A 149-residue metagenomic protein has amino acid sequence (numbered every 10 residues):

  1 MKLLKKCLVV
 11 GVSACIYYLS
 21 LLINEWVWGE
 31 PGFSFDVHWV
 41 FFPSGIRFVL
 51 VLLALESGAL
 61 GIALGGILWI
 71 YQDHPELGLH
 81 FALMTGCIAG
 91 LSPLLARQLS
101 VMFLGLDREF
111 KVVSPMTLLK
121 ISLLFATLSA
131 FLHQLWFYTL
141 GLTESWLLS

Functional and structural regions predicted by a protein language model:
K2-S34, R47-L142: Short helix-perturbing small/polar motifs within transmembrane alpha-helices
H38-I46: Hydrophobic alpha-helical segments embedded in the membrane of multi-pass proteins
E144-S149: Structural signal for the N-terminal portions of transmembrane helices and their immediately preceding loop/interface
